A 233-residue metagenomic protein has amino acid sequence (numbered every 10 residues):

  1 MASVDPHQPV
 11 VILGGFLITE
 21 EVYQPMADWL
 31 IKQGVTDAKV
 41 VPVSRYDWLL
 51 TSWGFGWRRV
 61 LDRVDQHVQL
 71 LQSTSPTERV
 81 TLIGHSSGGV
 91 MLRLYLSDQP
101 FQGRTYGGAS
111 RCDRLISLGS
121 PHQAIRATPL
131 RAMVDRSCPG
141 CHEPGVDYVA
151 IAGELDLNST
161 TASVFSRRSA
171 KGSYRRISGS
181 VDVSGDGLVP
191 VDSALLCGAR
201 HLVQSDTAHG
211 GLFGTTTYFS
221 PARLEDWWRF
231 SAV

Functional and structural regions predicted by a protein language model:
A2-V233: Lipid deacylating catalytic domains
